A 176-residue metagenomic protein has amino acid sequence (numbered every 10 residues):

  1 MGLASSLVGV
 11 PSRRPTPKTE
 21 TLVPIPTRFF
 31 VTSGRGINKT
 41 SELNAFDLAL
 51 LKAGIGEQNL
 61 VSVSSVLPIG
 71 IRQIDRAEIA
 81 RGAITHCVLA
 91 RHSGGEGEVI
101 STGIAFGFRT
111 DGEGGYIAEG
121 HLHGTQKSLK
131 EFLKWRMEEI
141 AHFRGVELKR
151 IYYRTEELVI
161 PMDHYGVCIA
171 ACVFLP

Functional and structural regions predicted by a protein language model:
G2-P176: Helix-coil modules at protein/domain termini and other flexible surface or pore-lining loops, especially C-terminal
